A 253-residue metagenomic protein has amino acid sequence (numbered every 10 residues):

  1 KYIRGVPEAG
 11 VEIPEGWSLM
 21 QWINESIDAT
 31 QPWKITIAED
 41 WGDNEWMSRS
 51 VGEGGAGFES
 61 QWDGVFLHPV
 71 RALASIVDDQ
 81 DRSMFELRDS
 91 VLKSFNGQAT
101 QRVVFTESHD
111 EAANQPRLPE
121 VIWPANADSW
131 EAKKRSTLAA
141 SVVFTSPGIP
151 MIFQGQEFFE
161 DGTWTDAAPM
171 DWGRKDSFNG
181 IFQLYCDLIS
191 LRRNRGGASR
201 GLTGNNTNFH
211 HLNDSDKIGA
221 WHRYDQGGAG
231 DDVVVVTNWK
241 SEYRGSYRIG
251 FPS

Functional and structural regions predicted by a protein language model:
R4-T165, R193-G250: Conserved alpha/beta catalytic core and glycan-binding cleft of carbohydrate-active enzymes
I13-W17, K175-F178, F182: Short, conserved loop/turn and helix-capping segments at secondary-structure boundaries that abut family-defining
T163-G173: Active-site His/acidic residue clusters
S177-L202: Catalytic cores of secreted or luminal carbohydrate-active enzymes
S253: Short aromatic-acidic-glycine turn motif
